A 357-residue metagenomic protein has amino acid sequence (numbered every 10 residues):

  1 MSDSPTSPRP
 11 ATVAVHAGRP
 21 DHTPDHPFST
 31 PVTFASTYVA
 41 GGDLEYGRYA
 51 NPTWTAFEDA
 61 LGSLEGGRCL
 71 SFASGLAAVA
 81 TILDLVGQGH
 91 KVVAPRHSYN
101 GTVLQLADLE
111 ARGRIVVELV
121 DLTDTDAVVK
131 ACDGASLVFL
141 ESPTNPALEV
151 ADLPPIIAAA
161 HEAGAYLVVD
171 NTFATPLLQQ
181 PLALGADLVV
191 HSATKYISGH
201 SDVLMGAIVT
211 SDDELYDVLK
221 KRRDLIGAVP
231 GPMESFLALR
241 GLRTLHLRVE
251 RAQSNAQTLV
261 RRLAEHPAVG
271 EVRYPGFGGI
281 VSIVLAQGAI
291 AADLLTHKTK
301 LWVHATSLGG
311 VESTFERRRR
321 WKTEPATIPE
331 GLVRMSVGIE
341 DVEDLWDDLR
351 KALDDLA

Functional and structural regions predicted by a protein language model:
S2-T33: Short conserved active-site loop signatures built around small residues
S2-T6, C69-H266, R273: Conserved PLP-enzyme active-site core in the AAT-like
T30-T33, T37-L85, G101-E110: Conserved N-terminal alpha-helix of the aminotransferase class I/II PLP-enzyme fold
L219, A292-K300, D348-L353: Short amphipathic alpha-helices in soluble, non-transmembrane regions that often serve as interface/regulatory elements
I226-G227, K298-S307, A352-A357: A common structural junction motif
A238-L247, G279-A286, V333-G338: Short, well-ordered beta-strand elements within core beta-sheets of diverse protein domains
R248, T314-A357: PLP-dependent enzyme catalytic core of the Aspartate aminotransferase-like
Q257-K300, T306, R319-T327: Conserved small-domain helix->loop->beta segment predominantly found in fold-type I
